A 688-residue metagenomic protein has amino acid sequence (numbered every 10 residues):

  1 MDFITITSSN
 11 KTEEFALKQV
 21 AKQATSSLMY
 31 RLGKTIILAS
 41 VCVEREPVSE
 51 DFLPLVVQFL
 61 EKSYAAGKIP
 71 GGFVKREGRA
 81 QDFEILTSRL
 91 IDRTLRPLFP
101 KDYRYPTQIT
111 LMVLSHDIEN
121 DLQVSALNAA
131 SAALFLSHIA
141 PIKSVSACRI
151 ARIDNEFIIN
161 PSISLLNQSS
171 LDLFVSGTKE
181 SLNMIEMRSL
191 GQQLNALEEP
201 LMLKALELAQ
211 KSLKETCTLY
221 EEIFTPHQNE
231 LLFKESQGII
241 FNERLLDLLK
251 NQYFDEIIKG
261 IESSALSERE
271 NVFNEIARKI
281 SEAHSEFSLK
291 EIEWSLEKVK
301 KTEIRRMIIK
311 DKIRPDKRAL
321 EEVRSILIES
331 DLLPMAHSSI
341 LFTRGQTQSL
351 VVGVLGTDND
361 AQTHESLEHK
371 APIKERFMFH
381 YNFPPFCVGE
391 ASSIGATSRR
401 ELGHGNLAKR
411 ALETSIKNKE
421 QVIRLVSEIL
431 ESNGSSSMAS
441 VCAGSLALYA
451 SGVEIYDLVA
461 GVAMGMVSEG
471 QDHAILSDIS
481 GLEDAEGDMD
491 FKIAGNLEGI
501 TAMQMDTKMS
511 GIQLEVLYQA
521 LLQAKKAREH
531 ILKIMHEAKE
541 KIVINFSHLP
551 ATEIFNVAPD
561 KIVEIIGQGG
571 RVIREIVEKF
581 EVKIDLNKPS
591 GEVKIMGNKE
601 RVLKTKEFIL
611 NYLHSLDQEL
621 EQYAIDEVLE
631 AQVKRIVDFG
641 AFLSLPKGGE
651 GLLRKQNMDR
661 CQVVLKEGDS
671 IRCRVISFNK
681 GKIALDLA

Functional and structural regions predicted by a protein language model:
M1-E44, V56, L232, S236-A371 (+2 more regions): Extended amphipathic alpha-helical scaffolds
A24-T107, V113, D117-N120, K179 (+5 more regions): Glycine-rich, flexible beta-strand/loop modules in the N-terminal catalytic cores of phosphate-handling
S26-L28, N120-H138, S330-G353, N433-V453 (+1 more regions): Conserved phosphate/anionic-ligand binding catalytic regions in large, soluble enzymes, centered on
K101-T107, I142-S144, T216-E235, E286-E293 (+6 more regions): Flexible, glycine/charged-enriched surface loops at secondary-structure junctions
L111-V113, I185-S189, S236, L248-G260 (+6 more regions): Short, hydrophobic beta-strand segments
A140-I261, L448-I542: Mobile "lid/hinge" segments at catalytic clefts and subdomain interfaces of large enzymes
L231-E243, H530-N556, K606-E630: Long, charged amphipathic helices and adjacent flexible linkers at domain junctions
H548, P559-A688: Single-stranded RNA-binding regions, centering on S1/OB-family and related RNA-binding modules
